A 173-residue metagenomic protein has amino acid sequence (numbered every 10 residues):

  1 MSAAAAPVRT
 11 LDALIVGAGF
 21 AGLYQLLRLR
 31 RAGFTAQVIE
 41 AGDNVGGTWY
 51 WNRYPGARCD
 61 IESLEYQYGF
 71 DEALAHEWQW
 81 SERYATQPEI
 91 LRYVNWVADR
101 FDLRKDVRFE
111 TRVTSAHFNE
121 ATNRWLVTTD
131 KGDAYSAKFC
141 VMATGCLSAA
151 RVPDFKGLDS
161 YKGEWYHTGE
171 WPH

Functional and structural regions predicted by a protein language model:
M1-L11, Y166-H173: A short, basic/flexible loop-to-alpha-helix module at the beginning of a structural domain
V8-V38: N-terminal Rossmann-like FAD-binding beta1-loop-alpha1 element of flavoenzymes
T10-L11, S136-K138, G163: Active-site acidic short loop of glycosyltransferases
L26-R28, Y50-W51, V152-K156: Short amphipathic alpha-helical segments
R30-Y54: Glycine-rich FAD pyrophosphate-binding loop
Y50-Y93: Glycine-rich active-site loop/strand segments that organize a redox cofactor
A73-W80, T86, I90, T144-H173: Glycine-rich dinucleotide-binding loop and its adjacent helix/turn
W80-L147: Feature captures the FAD/FMN-dependent oxidoreductase FAD-binding
